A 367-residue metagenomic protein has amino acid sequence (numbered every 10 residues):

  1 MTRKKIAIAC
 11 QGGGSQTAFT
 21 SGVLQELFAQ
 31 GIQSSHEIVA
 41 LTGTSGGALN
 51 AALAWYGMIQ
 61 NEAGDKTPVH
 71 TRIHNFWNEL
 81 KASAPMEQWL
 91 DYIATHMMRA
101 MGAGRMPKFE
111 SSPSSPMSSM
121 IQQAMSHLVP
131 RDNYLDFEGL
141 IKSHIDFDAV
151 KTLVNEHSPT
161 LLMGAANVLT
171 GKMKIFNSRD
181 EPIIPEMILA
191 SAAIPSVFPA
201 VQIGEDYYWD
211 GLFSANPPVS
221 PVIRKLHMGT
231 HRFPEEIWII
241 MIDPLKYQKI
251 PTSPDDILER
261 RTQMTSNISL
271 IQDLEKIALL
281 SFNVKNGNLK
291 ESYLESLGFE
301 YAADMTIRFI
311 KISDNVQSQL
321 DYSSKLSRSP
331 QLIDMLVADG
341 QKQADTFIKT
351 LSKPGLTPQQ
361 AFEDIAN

Functional and structural regions predicted by a protein language model:
M1-T42, L49-N367: Patatin-like phospholipase
